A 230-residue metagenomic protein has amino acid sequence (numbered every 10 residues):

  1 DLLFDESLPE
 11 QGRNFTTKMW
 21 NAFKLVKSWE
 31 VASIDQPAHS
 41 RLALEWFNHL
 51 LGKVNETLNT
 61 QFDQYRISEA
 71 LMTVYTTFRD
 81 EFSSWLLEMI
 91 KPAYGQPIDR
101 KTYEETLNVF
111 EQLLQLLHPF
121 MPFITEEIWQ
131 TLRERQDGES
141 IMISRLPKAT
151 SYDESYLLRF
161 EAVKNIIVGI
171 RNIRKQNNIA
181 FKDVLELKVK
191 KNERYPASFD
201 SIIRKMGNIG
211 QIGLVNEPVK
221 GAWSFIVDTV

Functional and structural regions predicted by a protein language model:
D1-K27, M72, E104-E126: Structured ligand/cofactor/substrate-binding pocket environments in proteins
D1-N14, Q64, S68-E69, D153-E161: Conserved phosphate-binding loops in nucleotide/dinucleotide-binding enzymes
D1-S40, E134-D137, Q176-E186, R194-Y195: Catalytic adenosine-cofactor/nucleotide-binding cores of aminoacyl-tRNA synthetases and other
N14-K27, L44-V54, M72-P92, F225: Core structural elements
V26, Q61, S84-W85, L116-L117 (+1 more regions): Short alpha-helical functional segments enriched in proximate histidine and acidic residues
A32-N59, L87-V168: Acidic, turn-prone loop/beta-hairpin segments
G52, R66-A70, V74, I128 (+1 more regions): Long hydrophobic segments that form regular secondary structure
L132-V230: C-terminal low-complexity, glycine/proline- and small-hydrophobic-enriched intrinsically disordered tails that act as
